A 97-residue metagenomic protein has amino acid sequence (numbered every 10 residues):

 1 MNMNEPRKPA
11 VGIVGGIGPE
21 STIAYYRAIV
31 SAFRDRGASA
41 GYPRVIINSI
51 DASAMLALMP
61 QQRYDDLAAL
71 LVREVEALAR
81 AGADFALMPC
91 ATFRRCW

Functional and structural regions predicted by a protein language model:
N2-L70: N-terminal glycine-rich anion-binding loop in soluble enzyme alpha/beta folds
D66-W97: N-terminal glycine-rich phosphate/adenylate-binding segment common to multiple enzyme folds
